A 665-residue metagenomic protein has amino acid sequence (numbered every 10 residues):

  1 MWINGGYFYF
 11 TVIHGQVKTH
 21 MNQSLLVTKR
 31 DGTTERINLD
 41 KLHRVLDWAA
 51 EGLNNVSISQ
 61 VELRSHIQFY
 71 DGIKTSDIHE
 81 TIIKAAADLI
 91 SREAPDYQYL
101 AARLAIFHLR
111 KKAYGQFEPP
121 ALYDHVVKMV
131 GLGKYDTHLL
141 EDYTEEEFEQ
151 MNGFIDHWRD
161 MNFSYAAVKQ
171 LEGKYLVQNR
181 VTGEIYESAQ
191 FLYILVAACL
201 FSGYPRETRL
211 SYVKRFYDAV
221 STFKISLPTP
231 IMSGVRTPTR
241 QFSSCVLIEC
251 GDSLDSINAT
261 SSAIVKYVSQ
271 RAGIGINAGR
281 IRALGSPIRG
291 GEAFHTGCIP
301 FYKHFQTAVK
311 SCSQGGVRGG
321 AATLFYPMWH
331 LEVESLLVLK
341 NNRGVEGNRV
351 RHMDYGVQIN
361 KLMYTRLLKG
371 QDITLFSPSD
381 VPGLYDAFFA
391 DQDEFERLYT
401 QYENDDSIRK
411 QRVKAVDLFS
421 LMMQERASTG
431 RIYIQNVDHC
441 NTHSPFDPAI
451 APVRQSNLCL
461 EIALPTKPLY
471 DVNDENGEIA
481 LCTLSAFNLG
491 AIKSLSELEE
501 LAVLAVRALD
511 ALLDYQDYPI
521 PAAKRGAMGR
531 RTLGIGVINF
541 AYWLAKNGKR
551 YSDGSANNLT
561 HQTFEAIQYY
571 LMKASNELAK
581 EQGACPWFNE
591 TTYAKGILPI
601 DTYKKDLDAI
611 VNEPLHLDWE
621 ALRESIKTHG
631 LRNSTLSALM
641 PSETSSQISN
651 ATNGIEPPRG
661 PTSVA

Functional and structural regions predicted by a protein language model:
Y7-F10: Aromatic (phenylalanine/tyrosine) cluster motif
V17-A665: Extended catalytic cores of very large enzyme megasubunits
